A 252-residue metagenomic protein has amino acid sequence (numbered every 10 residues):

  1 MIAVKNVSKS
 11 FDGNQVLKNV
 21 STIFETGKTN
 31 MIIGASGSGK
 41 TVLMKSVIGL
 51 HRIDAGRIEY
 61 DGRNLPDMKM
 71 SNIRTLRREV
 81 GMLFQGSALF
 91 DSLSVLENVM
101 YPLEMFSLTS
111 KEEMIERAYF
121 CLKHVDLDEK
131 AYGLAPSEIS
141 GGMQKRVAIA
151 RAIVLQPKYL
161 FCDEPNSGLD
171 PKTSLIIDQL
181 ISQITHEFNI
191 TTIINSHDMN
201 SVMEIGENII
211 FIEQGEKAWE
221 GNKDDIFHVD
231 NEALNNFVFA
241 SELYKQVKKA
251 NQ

Functional and structural regions predicted by a protein language model:
I48: Helix-to-loop junction immediately C-terminal to a conserved catalytic motif
G56-N64: Conserved ABC transporter NBD signature motif
E112-K130: Conserved ABC ATPase "signature" region
A135-I139, M143: Conserved ABC ATPase signature
Q156: Conserved catalytic motifs of ABC-family nucleotide-binding domains
L160-D163: Catalytic Walker B motif of ABC-type/P-loop ATPase nucleotide-binding domains
P171-T173: Helix N-cap at the start of a conserved alpha-helix in ABC-type nucleotide-binding domains
